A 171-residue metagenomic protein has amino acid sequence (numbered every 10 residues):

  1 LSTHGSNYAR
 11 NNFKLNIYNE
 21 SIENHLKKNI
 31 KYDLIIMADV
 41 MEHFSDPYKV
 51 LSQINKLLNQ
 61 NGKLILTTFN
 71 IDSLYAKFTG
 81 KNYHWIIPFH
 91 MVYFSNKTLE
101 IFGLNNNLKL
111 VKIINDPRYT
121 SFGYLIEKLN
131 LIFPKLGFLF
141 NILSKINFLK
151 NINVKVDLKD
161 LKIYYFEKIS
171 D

Functional and structural regions predicted by a protein language model:
L1-F78, Y93-N106, L161-K168: Conserved SAM-binding loop
N7, K56, Y83, V154-K155: Short secondary-structure boundary/capping segments
I17, L110-I113: Generic structural signal for residues in well-ordered beta-strands
M41, H90, N115-D116: Short N-terminal micro-motifs specific to bacterial/archaeal maturation and metal-cluster initiation sites
T79-I87, I126-F133: Short glycine/proline- and charge-enriched loop/turn segments that cap or connect secondary-structure elements
Y83-K97: Acceptor-substrate binding/catalytic loop of class I
K112-D171: A C-terminal cap/extension of S-adenosyl-L-methionine-dependent methyltransferases that defines the acceptor-substrate
